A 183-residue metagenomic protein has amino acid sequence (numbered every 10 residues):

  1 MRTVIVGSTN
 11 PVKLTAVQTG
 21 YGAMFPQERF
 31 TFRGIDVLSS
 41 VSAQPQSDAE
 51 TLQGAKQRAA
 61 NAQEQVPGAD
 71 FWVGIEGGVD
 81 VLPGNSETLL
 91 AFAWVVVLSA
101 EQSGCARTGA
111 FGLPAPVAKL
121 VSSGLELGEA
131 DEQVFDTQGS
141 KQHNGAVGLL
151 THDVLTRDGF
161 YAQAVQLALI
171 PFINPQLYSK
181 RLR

Functional and structural regions predicted by a protein language model:
M1-A69: N-terminal polybasic phosphate/anion-binding patch
A43-R183: Anionic-ligand binding patches
